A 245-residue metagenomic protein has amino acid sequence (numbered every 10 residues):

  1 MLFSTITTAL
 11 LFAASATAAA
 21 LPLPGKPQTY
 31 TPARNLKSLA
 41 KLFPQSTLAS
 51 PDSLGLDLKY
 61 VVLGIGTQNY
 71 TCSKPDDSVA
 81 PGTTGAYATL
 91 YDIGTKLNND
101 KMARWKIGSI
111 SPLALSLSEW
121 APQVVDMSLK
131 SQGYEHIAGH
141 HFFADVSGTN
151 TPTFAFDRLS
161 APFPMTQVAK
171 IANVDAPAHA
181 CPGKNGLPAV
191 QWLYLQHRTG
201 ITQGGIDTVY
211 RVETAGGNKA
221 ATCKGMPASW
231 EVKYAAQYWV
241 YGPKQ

Functional and structural regions predicted by a protein language model:
M1-P22: Fungal secretory targeting signals
L21-T67, D76-Q245: Primary mode marks residue(s) on the alpha4-beta5-alpha5 output face of response regulator receiver
